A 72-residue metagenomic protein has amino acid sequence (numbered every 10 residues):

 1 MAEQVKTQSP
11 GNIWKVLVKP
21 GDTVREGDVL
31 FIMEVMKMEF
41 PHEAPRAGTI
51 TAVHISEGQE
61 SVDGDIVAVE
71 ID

Functional and structural regions predicted by a protein language model:
M1-N12, V29-P45, I71: Short beta-strand-turn/beta-hairpin segments enriched in glycine/proline and small hydrophobics that form edge-strand
S9, K15-K19, A52-S56: Short histidine-centered loop motifs in beta-beta connectors
K19-L30, E57-V67: Short, well-structured beta-strand-loop connectors
T51, V69-I71: Short alpha-helical linear motifs
